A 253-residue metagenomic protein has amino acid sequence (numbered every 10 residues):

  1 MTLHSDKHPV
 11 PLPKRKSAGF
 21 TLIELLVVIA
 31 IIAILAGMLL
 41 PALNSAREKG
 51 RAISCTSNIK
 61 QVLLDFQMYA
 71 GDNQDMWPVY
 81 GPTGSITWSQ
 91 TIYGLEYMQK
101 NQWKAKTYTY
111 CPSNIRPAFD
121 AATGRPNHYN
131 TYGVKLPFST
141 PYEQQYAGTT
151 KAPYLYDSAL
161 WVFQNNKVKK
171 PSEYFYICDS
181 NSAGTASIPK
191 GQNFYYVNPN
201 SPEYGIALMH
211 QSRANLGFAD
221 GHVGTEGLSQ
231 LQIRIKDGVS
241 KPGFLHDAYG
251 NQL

Functional and structural regions predicted by a protein language model:
M1-L22: N-terminal leader/signal peptides at the extreme start of proteins
H8, K16, V28-I34, L40 (+4 more regions): N-terminal cationic amphipathic segment used for targeting or macromolecule association
P11, V28-I29, K135, S240: N-terminal non-cleavable signal-anchor helices
L12-P13, N44-E48, Y132, H210: Short alpha-helical segments used as structural interaction elements across diverse proteins
R15-S57: Amphipathic alpha-helical segments typified by the pilin-like N-terminal helix that continues immediately C-terminal
I53-L253: Short, well-structured segments within or immediately adjacent to enzyme catalytic domains that line ligand-binding
